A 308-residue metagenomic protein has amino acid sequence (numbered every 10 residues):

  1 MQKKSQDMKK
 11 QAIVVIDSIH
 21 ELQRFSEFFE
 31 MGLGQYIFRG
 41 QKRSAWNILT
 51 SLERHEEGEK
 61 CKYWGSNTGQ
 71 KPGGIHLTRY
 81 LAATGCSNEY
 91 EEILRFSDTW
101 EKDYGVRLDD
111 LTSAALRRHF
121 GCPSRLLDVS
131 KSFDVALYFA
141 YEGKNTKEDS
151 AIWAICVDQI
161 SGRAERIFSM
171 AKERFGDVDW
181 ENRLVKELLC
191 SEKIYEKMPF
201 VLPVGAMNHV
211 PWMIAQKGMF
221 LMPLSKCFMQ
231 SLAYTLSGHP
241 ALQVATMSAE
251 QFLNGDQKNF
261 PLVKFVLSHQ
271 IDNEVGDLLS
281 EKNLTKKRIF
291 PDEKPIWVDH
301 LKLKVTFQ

Functional and structural regions predicted by a protein language model:
M1-Q308: Catalytic-core elements of nucleic-acid end-processing and repair enzymes
